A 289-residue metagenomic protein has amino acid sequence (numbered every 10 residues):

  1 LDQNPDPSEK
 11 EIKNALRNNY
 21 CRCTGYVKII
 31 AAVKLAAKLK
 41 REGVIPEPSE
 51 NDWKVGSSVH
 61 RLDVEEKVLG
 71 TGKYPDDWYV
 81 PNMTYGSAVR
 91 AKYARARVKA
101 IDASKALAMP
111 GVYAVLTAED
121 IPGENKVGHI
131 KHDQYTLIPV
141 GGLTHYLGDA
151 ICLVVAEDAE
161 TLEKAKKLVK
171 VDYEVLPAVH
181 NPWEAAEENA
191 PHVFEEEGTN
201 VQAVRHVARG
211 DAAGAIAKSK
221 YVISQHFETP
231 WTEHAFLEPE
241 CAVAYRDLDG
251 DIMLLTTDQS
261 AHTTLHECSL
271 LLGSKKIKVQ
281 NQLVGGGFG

Functional and structural regions predicted by a protein language model:
L1-D2, Y26-V27, K34-L35, N125-I130 (+4 more regions): Short acidic, glycine/serine/threonine-rich loops at helix termini
L1-P48: Ferredoxin-type iron-sulfur electron-transfer modules in oxidoreductases and energy-metabolism complexes
K10-R17, A118, K276-L283: Beta-strand segments within the central parallel beta-sheet cores of soluble alpha/beta enzyme folds
C23, G142-L143, G273-N281: Conserved catalytic cysteine-centered active-site region of acyl-thioester-dependent Claisen-condensing enzymes
A37-Q202, V222: Flexible, low-hydrophobicity surface segments
I121, D258-A261, L283-G287: Acidic, glycine-rich active-site loops and adjacent beta-strand->loop/helix elements that engage anionic groups
A186-E188, K278-G289: FAD-binding core of FAD-dependent oxidoreductases, characterized by glycine-rich FAD pyrophosphate-binding loops
D211-L272: Conserved beta-alpha junction segments in alpha/beta enzyme cores
